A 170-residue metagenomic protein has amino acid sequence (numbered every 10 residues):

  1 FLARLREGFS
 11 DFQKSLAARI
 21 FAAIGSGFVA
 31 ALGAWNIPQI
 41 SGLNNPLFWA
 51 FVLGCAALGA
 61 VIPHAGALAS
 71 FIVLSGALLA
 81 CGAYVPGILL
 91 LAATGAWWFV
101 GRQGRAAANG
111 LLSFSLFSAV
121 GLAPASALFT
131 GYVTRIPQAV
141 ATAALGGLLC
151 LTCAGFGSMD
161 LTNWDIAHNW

Functional and structural regions predicted by a protein language model:
L2-A17: Cytosolic juxtamembrane amphipathic/interface segments immediately preceding and feeding into a transmembrane helix
Q13-C81, L90-W98: Core alpha-helical transmembrane segments of integral membrane proteins
P38-N44, A60-A65, L78-V85, R102-G104 (+2 more regions): Transmembrane helix interruption/hinge and helix-loop junction motifs
A67-S75, I88-L89, R105-F117, A141-L145: Cytoplasmic-side transmembrane-helix entry/capping segments in multi-pass membrane proteins
I72-C81, F99-Q103, A139-L148, H168-N169: Juxtamembrane/interfacial segments around transmembrane helices
L74-A83, T94-W98, S115-L122, L148-F156: Aromatic-anchored segments of alpha-helical transmembrane domains
P86-L91, A107-A108, L148, L161-W164: Juxtamembrane/interface motifs at transmembrane-helix termini
F117-S118, L122-W170: Generic multipass alpha-helical transmembrane bundles of integral membrane proteins
